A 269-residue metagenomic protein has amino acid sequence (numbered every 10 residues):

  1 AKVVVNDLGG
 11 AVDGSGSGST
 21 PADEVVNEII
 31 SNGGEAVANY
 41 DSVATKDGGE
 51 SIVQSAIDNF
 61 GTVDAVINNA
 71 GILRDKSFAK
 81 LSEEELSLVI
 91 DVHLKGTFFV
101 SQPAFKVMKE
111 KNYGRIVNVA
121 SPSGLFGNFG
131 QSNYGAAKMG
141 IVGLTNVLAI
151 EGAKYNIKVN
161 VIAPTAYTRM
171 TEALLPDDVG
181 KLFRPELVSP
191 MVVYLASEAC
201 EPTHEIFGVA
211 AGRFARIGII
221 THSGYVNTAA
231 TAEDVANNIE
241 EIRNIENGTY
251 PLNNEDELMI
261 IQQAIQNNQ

Functional and structural regions predicted by a protein language model:
S19, Y40-S51, E83: The beta1-alpha1 cofactor-binding region of Rossmann-like NAD(H)/NADP(H)-dependent oxidoreductases
I29, S77-F78, S82-S87: Substrate-binding pocket helix/loop in short-chain dehydrogenase/reductase
N32-E35, G48, S55-N68, R74-S77 (+2 more regions): A glycine-rich helix->loop->beta "capping" turn within Rossmann-like NAD(P)(H)-dependent oxidoreductase domains
L81, G127-G135, L175: Active-site loop-to-helix junction immediately N-terminal to the catalytic Tyr of the SDR YXXXK motif in Rossmann-fold
S101-Q102, N146: A short, exposed helix-loop element centered on a Lys and neighboring polar residues
S121: Residue(s) in the substrate-gating loop at a strand-loop-helix junction that position the organic substrate next
V179-N268: C-terminal helical subdomain
